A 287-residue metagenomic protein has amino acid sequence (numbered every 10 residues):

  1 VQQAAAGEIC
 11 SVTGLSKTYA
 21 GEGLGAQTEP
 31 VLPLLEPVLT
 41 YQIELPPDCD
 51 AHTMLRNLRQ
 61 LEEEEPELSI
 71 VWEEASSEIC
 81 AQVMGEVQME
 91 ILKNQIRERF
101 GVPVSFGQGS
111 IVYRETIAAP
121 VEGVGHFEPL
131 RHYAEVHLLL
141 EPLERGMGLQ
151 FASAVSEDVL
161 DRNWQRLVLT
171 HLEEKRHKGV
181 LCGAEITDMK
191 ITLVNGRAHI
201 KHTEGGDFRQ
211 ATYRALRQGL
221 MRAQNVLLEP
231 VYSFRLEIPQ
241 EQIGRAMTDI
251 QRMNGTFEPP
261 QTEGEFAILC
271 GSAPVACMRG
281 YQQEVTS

Functional and structural regions predicted by a protein language model:
V1-S287: Accessory interaction regions appended to the cores of large information-processing enzymes
